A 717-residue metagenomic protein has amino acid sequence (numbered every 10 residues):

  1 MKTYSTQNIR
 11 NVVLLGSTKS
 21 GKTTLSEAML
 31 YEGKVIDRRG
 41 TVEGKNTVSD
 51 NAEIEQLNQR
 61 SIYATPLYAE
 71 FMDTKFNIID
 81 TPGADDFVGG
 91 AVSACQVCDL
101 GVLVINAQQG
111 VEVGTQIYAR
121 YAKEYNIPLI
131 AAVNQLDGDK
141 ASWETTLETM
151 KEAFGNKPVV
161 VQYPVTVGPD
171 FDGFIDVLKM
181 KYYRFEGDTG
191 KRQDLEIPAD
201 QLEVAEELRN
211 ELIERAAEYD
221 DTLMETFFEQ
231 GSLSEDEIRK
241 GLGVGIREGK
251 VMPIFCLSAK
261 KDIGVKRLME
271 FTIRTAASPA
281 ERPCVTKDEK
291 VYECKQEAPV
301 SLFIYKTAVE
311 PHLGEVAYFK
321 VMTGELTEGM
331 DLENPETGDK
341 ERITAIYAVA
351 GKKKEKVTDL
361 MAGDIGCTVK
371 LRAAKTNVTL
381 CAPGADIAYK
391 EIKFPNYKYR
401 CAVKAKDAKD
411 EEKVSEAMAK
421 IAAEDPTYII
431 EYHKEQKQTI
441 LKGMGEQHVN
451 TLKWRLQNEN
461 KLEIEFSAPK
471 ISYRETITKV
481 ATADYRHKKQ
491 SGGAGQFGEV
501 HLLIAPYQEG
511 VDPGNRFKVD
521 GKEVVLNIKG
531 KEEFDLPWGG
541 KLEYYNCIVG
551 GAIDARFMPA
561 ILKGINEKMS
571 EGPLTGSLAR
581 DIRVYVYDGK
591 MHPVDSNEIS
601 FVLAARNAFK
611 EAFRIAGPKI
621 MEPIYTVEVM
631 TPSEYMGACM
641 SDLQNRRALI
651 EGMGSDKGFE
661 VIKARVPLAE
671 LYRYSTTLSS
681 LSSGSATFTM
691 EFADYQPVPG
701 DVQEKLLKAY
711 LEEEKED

Functional and structural regions predicted by a protein language model:
M1-D717: Structural and coupling elements of P-loop NTPases
